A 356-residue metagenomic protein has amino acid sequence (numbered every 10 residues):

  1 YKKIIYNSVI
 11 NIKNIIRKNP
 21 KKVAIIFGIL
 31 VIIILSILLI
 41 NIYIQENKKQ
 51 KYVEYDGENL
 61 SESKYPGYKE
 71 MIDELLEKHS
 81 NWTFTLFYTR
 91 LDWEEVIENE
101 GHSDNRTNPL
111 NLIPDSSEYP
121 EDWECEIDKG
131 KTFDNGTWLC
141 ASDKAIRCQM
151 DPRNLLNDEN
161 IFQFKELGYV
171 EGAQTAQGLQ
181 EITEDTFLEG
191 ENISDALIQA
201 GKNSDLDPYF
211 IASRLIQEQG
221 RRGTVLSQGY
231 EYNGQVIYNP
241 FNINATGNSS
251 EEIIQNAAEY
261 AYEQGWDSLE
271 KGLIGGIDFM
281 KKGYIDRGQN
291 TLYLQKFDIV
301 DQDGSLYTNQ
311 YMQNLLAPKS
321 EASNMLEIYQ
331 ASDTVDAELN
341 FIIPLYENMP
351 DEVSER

Functional and structural regions predicted by a protein language model:
Y1-S204, Y209, I277, Y284-R356: Cell-wall glycan-active module
Q180-E191, I237-D267: Substrate-binding clefts and substrate-entry loops adjacent to catalytic sites of polymer-processing enzymes acting on
L197-G201, A212-R222, G234: Alpha-helical, low-charge segments enriched in small hydrophobic residues
Y209, Q219-E231, G304-Y307: Secretory-pathway/luminal and periplasmic proteins that interact with or process carbohydrate-rich
F210-I216, N239-N242: Structural recognition of the beta-strand scaffold that forms the well-ordered cores of secreted hydrolase catalytic
I216-L226, I277, K281-Q289: Hydrophobic/aromatic-lined pockets within catalytic cores
Q217-R222, I243-S250, V300-G304, Y346-E352: Solvent-exposed loop/turn segments at secondary-structure junctions within structured extracellular/periplasmic domains
L226-N242: Extended hydrophobic/aromatic segments used for targeting, binding, or gating
